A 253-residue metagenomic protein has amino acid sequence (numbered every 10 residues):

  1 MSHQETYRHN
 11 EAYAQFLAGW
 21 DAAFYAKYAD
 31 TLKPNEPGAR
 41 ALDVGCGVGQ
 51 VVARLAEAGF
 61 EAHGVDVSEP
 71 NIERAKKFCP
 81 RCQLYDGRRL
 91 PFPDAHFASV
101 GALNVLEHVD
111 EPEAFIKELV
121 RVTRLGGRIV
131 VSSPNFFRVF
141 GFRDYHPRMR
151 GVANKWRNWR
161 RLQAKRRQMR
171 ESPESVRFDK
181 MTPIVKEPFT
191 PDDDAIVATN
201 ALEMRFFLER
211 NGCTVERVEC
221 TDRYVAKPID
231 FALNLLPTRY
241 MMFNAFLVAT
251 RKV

Functional and structural regions predicted by a protein language model:
M1-L90, S99-L103, I116, V197 (+3 more regions): Conserved N-terminal segment of class I S-adenosyl-L-methionine
Q50, D110-E118, R128-V248: S-adenosyl-L-methionine-dependent methyltransferase catalytic module, highlighting the catalytic core
L90-F92, V109: Helix-loop segment at the mouth of the active site in Rossmann-fold oxidoreductases, especially SDR/KR enzymes
N104-H108: Short catalytic micro-motifs in class I SAM-dependent methyltransferases
T250-V253: C-terminal beta-strand of the catalytic ATP-binding
